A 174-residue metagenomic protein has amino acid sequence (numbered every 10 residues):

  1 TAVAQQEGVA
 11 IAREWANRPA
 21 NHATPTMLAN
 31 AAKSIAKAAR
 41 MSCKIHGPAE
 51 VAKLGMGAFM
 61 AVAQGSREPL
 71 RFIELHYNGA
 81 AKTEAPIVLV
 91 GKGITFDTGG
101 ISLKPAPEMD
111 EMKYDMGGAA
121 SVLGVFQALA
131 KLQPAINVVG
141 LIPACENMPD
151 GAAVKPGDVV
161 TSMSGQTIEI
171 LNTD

Functional and structural regions predicted by a protein language model:
T1-T95, K131-L132: N-terminal hydrophobic/helix-forming segments and targeting peptides
V3, E7, I11, E50 (+4 more regions): Amphipathic, alpha-helical segments enriched in basic
A10-W15, A85-V88, T95, G100-M112 (+1 more regions): Glycine/charged-rich beta-loop-alpha catalytic/anionic-binding loops adjacent to active sites
H22-T26, M109-A120, L171-D174: Short, conserved micro-motifs enriched in small and acidic residues
A32, I87-L89, T98, S102-E146: Alpha-helical metal-binding/catalytic segments enriched in His/Glu/Asp
A49, G79, G93-I94, G100 (+3 more regions): A broadly conserved detector of short glycine/acidic/proline-rich loop/turn motifs that flank catalytic sites and bind
L54-F59, G99-P107, P149-K155: Short acidic, glycine/serine/threonine-rich loops at helix termini
L132-D174: A glycine- and small/hydrophobic-rich beta-loop-beta segment that serves as a flexible "lid/hinge" or phosphate-binding
